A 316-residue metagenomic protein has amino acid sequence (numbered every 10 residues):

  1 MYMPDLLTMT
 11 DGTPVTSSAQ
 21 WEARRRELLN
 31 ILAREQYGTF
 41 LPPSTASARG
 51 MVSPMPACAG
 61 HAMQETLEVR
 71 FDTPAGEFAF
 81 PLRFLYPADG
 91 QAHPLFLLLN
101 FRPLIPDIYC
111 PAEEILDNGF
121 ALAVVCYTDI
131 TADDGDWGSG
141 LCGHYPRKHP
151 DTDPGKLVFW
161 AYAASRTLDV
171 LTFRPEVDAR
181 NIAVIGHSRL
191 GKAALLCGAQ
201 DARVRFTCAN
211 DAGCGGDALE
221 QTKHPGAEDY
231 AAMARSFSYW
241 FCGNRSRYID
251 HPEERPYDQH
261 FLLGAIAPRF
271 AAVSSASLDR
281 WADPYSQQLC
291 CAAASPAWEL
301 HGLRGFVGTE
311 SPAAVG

Functional and structural regions predicted by a protein language model:
M1-A79: N-terminal targeting or regulatory segments adjacent to alpha/beta-hydrolase or S9 domains
D72-P74, P81-A92: Short beta-strand-to-loop junctions in surface cap/lid or active-site-entrance loops
Q91, F96-F173, G213-G216, E220-T222: Cap/lid segment of the alpha/beta-hydrolase catalytic domain
A92-F96, N118-A121, A179-N181, A202-F206 (+2 more regions): Loop/turn elements at helix/coil->beta-strand transitions in domains of secreted/extracellular proteins
P103-I105, Y109, S165-G226: Primarily recognizes the serine-hydrolase "nucleophile elbow" in alpha/beta-hydrolase and SGNH/GDSL folds
A209-L262, D283-F306: Mobile cap/lid helix-loop segments that gate and shape the active-site cleft of serine hydrolases
A267-P284: Conserved strand-to-loop "acid loop" that flanks and positions the catalytic carboxylate
L303-G316: Histidine-bearing beta->alpha loop at or near hydrolase active sites
